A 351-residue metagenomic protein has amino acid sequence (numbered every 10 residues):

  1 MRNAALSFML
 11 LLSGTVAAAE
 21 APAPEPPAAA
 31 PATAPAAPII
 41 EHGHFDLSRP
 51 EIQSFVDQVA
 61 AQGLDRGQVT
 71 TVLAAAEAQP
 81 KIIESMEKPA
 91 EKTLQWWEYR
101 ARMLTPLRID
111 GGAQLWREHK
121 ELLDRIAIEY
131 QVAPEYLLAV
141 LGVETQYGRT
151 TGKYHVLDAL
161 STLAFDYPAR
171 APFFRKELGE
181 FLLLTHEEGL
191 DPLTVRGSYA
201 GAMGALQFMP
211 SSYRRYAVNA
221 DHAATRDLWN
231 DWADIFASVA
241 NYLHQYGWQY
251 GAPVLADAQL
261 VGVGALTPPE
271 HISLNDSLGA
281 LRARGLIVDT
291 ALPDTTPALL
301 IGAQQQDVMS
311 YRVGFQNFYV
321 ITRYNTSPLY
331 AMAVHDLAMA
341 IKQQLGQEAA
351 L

Functional and structural regions predicted by a protein language model:
M1-A19: Sec-dependent N-terminal signal peptides
E25-A127: An acidic, Gly/Ser/Thr/Pro-rich helix-cap/linker signature
L64-L73, A133-A139, P192-G197, A223-D227 (+2 more regions): Surface-exposed patches in mature extracellular/periplasmic domains of secreted proteins
T70-E77, T225-D234, A256-Q259, P293-L299: Short linear loop/turn motifs
A75-Q79, V143-Y147, A340: A short structural micro-motif
E98-A240, H244: Acidic/His-rich structured neighborhood in mature extracellular/periplasmic domains
D221-S277: Ligand-binding pocket segment of bilobal, Venus flytrap-like solute-binding proteins
A258-L351: C-terminal soluble interaction/assembly domains
